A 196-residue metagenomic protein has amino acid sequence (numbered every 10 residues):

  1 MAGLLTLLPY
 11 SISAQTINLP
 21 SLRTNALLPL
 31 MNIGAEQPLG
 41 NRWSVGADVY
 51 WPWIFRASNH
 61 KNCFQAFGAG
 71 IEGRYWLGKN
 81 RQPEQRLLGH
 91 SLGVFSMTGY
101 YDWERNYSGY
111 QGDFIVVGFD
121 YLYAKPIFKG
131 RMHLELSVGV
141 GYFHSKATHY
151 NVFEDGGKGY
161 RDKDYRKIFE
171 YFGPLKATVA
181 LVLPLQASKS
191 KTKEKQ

Functional and structural regions predicted by a protein language model:
M1-N18, L185: Bacterial Sec-dependent N-terminal signal peptides
Q15-L19, R42, G78-G89, P126-L134 (+1 more regions): Short loop/turn motifs that connect adjacent beta-strands in outer-membrane beta-barrel proteins
N18, L27-P29, C63-A69, Q111-V117 (+1 more regions): Residues that define the transmembrane beta-barrel architecture of outer-membrane proteins
S21-D102: Glycine- and aromatic-enriched membrane insertion/assembly motifs of diderm outer-membrane and organelle channel
I33-Q37, I71-Y75, V117-K125, V138-Y142 (+1 more regions): Residues on the lipid-exposed face of transmembrane beta-strands in outer-membrane beta-barrel proteins
Y50-Q65, F95-I115, H144-F169: Flexible, solvent-exposed loop segments that connect beta-strands
A69-L77, Y171-Q196: Outer-membrane beta-barrel "beta-signal"
N106-V138: A mid-sequence interfacial segment
